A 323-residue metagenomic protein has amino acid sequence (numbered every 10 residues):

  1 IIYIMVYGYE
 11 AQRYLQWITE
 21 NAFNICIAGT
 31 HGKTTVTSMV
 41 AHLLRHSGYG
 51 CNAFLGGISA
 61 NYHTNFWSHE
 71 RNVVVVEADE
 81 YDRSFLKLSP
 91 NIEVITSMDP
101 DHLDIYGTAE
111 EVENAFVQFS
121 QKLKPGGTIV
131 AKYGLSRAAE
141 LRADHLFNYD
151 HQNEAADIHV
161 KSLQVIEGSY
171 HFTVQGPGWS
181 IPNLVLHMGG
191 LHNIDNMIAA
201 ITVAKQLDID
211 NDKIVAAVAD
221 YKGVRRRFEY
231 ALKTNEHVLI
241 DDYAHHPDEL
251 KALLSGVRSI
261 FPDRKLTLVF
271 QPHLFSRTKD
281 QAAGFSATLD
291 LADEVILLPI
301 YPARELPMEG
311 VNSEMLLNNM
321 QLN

Functional and structural regions predicted by a protein language model:
I1-I2, D104-E111, R277-K279, E305-E309: Glycine/threonine-rich flexible loop motifs
I1-Q12, K161-S162, G189: N-terminal leader/targeting and accessory segments in enzymes
M5-V6, N91-V94, A143-Q152, D157-K161 (+1 more regions): Active-site regions of enzymes building and remodeling cell-envelope glycoconjugates
Y7, E111, K122-G127, A252-F261 (+1 more regions): P-loop/Walker A phosphate-binding loop and immediately adjacent motor/lid segment at beta-alpha junctions
E10-Y133, R137-L146, I198, A204-L207 (+1 more regions): Phosphate-binding loop of NTP-binding sites
I129-Y133, T267-F270, A292-P302: Short internal beta-strands
I166-G168, G176-E294: Nucleotide phosphate-binding/pyrophosphate-handling subdomain across enzymes that bind or process nucleotide phosphates
F285-N323: C-terminal helical cap/extension that packs against the catalytic core of soluble nucleotide-cofactor enzymes
